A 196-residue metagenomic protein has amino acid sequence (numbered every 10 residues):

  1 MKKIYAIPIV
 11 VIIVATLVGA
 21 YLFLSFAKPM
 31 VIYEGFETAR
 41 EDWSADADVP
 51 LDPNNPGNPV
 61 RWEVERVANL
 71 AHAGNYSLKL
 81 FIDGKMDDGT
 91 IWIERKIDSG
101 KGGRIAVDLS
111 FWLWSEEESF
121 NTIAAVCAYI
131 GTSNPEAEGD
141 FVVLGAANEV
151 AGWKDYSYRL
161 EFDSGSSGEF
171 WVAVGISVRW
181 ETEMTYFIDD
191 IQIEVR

Functional and structural regions predicted by a protein language model:
M1-K28: Secretory targeting signatures
E34-T38, L78, T90-A124, Y156-L160 (+1 more regions): Extra-cytoplasmic beta-strand recognition segments
T38-K79: Extracellular glycan-recognition surfaces and repeat-rich motifs
A39, W114, C127-S133, A173-S177 (+1 more regions): Predominantly extracellular/luminal cell-surface or secreted proteins
P59, K79-D108, S133-L144: Secreted extracellular polysaccharide-interacting domains
A71-A73, M86, G100-R104, N121 (+3 more regions): Surface-exposed coil/turn segments at beta-strand junctions on protein surfaces, enriched
F111, S157-Y186, D190-I191: Extracellular beta-strand ligand-recognition surfaces/modules
P135-E169: Extracellular carbohydrate recognition and processing domains and analogous Trp-centered ligand-binding platforms
